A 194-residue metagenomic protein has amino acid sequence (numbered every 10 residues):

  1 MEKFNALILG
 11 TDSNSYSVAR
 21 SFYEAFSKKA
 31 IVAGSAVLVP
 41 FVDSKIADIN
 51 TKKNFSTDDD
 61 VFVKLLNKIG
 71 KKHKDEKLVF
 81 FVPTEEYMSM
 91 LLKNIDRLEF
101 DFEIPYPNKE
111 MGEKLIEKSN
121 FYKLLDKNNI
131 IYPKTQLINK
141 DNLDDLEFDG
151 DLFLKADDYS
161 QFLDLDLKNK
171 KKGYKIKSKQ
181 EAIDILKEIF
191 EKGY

Functional and structural regions predicted by a protein language model:
M1-P107, D144: ATP-binding N-terminal substructure of ATP-dependent carboxylate-amine bond-forming enzymes
I8-L9, E110-M111, K175: A generic secondary-structure micro-motif detector that highlights 1-2 residue hydrophobic/ambivalent hotspots embedded
P105-I116: A short, structured active-site edge motif that brings together acidic residues
K114-Y194: Active-site nucleotide/adenylate-binding loops and adjacent lid/helix of ATP-dependent enzymes
